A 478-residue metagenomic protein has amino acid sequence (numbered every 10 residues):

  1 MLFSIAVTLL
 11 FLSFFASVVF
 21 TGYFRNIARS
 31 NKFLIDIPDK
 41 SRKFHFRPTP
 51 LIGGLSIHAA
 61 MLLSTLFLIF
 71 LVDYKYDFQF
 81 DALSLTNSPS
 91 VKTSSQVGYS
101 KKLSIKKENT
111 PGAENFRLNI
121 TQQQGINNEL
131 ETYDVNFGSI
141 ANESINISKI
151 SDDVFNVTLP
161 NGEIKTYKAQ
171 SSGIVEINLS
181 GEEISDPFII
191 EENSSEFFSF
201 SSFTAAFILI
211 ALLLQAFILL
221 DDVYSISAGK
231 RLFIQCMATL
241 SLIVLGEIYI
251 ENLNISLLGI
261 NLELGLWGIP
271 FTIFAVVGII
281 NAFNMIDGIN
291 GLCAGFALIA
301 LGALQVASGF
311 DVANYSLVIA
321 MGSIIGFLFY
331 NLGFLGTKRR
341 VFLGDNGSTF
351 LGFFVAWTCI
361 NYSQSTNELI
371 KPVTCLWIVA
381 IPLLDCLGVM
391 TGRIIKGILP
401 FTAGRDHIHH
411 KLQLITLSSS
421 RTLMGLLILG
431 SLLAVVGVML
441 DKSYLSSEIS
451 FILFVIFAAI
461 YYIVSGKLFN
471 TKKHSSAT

Functional and structural regions predicted by a protein language model:
M1-V7, S151, L468-T478: Short, Lys/Arg-enriched, disordered terminal segments
L2-K102, K106, P111-N119, E129 (+5 more regions): "…together with the soluble PPM/PP2C metallo-phosphatase catalytic core" -> "…together with the soluble PPM/PP2C
G125: Carboxylate-rich, polar loop motifs that coordinate divalent cations or form catalytic acidic clusters
V135, E163, S476-T478: Short, intrinsically disordered terminal tails adjacent to the first/last structured region
S363-T478: C-terminal membrane-associated helical module and adjoining short loops/tails
